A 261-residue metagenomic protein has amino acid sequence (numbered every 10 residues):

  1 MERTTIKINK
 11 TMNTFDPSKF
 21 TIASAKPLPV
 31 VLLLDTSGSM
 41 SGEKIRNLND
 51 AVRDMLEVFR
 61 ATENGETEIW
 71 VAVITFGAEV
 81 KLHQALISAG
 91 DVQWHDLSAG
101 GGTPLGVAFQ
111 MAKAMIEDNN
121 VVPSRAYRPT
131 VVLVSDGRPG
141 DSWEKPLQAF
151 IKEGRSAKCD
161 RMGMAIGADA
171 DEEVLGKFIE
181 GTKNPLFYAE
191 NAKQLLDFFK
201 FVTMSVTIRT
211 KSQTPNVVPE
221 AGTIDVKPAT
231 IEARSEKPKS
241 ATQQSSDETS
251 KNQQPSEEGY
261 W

Functional and structural regions predicted by a protein language model:
M1-V31, T36-R46, E117-S124: Acidic, polar low-complexity linker/tail segments
S18-K19, T67-D96, E172-F178: Short beta-strand-loop
I22-Q84, T130-V134: Von Willebrand factor
M40, E79-M111, R138, E153-A157: Short, charged loop segments at secondary-structure junctions
S41-G42, V80-H83, G140-W143, D169-G176 (+1 more regions): Switch/connector loops and helix/strand junctions flanking conserved nucleotide-binding motifs in nucleotide-processing
G137-G181: VWA/integrin I-like adhesion module and closely mimicked acidic/polar interface patches used
G167, A192, L196, T210-D225 (+1 more regions): Extended acidic, low-complexity intrinsically disordered regions
A168-V218: Von Willebrand factor A/integrin I-like adhesion domains
